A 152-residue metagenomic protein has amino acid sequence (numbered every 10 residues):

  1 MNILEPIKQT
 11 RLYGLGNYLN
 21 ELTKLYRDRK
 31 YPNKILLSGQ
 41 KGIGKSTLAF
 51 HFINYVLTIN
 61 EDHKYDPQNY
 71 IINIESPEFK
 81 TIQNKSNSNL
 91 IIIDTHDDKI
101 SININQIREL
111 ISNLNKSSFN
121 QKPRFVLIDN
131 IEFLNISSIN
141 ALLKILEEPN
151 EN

Functional and structural regions predicted by a protein language model:
M1-S137: Clamp-loader machinery-focused feature within the broader ASCE/P-loop NTPase space
N115, N140-N152: Conserved catalytic/switch belt of AAA+ P-loop NTPases
